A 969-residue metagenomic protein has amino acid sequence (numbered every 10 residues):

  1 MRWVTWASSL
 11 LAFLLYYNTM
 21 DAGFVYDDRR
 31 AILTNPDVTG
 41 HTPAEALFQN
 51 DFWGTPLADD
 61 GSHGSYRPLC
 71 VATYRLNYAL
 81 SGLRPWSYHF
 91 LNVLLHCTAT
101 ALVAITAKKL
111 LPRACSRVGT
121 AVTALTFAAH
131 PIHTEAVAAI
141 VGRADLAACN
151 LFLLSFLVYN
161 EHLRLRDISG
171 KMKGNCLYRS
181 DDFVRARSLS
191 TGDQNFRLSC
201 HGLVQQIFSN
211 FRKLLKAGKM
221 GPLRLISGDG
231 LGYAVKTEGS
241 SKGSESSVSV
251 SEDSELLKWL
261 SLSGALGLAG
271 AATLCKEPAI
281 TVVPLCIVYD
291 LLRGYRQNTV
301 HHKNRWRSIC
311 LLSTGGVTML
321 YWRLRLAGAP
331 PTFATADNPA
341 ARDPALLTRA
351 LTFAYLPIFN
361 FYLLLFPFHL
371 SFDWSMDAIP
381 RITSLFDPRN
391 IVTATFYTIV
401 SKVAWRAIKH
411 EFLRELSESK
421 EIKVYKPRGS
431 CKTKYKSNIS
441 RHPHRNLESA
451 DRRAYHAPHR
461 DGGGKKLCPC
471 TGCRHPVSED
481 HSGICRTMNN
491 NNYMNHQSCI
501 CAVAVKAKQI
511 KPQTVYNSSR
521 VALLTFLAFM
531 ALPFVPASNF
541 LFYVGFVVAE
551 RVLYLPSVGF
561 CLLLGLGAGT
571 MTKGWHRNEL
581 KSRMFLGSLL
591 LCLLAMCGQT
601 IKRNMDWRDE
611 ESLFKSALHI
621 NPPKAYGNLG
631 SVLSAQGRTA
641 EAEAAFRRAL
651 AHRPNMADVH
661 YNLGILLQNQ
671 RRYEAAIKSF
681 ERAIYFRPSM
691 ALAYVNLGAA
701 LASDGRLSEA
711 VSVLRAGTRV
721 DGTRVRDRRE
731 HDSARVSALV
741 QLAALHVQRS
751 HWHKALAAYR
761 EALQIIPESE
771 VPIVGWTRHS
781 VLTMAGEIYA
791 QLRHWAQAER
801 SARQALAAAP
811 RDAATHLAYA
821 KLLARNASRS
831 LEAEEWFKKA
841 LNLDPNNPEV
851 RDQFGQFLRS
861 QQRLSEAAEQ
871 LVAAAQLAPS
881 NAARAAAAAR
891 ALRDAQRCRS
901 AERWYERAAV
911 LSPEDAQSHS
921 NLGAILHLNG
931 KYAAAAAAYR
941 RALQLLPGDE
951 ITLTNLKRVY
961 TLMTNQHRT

Functional and structural regions predicted by a protein language model:
M1-D461, K465-H475, E479, C485-R486 (+6 more regions): Polytopic membrane enzymes that build or remodel cell-surface glycoconjugates and lipids
N490-N492: Low-complexity, disordered terminal segments
D606-S612, Q636-R648, N669-R682, L692 (+10 more regions): Structural signature of tandem alpha-helical TPR/SEL1-like repeats, specifically the intra-repeat loop/turn
S616-P623, N655, S689, T723-R724 (+8 more regions): Short coil loop/turn residues that delineate tetratricopeptide repeat
K624-A635, D658-N669, L692-S703, R728-V747 (+7 more regions): Conserved alpha-helical positions within TPR/SEL1-like repeat arrays
A887, D894-N955: Ankyrin-repeat and related helical/solenoid repeat scaffolds used for protein-protein interactions
